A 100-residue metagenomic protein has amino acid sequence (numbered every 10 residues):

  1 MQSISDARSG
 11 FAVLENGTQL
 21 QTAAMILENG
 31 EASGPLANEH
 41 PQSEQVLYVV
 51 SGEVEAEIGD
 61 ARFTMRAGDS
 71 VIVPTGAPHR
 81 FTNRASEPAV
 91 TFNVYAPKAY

Functional and structural regions predicted by a protein language model:
M1-A23, N29, P35-L36: A short, N-terminal "cap"/entry segment at the start of jelly-roll beta-barrel domains of the cupin/DSBH fold
Q2-L14, P41, V71-F81: Contiguous, function-dense segments enriched for cysteine-driven chemistry and partner/ligand-binding capacity
I26-L27, E39-A56: Short, conserved beta-strand element in jelly-roll/cupin
V46, E53-E55, R62, P78 (+1 more regions): Structural motif
D60-T75: Short acidic-glycine-tyrosine-enriched beta hairpin
T75-Y100: Ligand-binding loop in jelly-roll beta-barrel domains
